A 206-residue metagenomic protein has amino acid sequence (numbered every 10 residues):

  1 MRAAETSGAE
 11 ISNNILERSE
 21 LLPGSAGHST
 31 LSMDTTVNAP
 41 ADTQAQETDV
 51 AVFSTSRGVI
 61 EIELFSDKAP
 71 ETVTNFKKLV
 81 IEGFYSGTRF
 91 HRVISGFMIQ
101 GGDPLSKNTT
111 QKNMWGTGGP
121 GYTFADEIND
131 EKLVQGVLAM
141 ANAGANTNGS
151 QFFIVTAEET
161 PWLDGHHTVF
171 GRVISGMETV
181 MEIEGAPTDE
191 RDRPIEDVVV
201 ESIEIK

Functional and structural regions predicted by a protein language model:
M1-K206: Cyclophilin-like peptidyl-prolyl cis-trans isomerases
